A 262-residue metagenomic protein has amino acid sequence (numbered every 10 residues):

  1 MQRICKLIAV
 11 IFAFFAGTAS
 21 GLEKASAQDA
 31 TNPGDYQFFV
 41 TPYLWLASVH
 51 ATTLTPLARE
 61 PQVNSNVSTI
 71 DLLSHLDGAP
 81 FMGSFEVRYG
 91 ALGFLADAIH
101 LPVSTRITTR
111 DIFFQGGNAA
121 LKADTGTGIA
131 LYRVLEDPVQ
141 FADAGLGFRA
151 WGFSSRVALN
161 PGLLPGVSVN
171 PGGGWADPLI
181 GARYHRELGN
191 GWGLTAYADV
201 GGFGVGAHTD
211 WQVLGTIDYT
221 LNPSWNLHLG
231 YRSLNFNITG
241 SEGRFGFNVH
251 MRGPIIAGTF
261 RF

Functional and structural regions predicted by a protein language model:
L22-A98, R261: Short glycine/proline- and aromatic-enriched beta-strand/turn motifs that initiate or cap beta-hairpins
F38, A79-G83, D124-G128, A142 (+3 more regions): Hydrophobic, lipid-facing positions within transmembrane beta-strands of outer-membrane proteins
V40-L46, V87, A96-H100, A144-A150 (+4 more regions): Transmembrane beta-barrel strands of outer-membrane/channel proteins
V49-G78, A98-T125, W151-W175, F203-V205 (+1 more regions): Extracellular/periplasm-exposed beta-strand and loop segments of Gram-negative cell-envelope proteins, dominated by
S84-R88, L131-R133, R183-H185, D218 (+1 more regions): Transmembrane beta-barrel domains of outer membrane proteins
A91-F94, D137-A142, N190-L194, S224-L227: Repeated loop/turn-to-beta-strand initiation elements of outer-membrane beta-barrel proteins
W192-H208: Transmembrane beta-strand segments that form the barrel wall of outer-membrane beta-barrel proteins
Y219, V249-F262: Outer-membrane beta-barrel "beta-signal"
